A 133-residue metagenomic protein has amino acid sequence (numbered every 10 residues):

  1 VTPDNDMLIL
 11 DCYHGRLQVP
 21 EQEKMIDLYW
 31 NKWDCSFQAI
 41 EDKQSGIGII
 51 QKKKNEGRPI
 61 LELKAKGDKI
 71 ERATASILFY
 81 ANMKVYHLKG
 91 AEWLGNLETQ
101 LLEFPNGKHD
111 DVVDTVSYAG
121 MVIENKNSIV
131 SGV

Functional and structural regions predicted by a protein language model:
V1-T2, T115: Gly/Thr-rich phosphate-binding beta-strand-loop-beta motif of the actin/hexokinase/Hsp70
T2-F104: Mg2+-dependent endonuclease catalytic cores in nucleic-acid-processing enzymes, primarily RNase H-like
H14, S45, V113-S117, S128: Low-complexity, compositionally biased segments
K32-C35, V85, D110, N125-I129: Intrinsically disordered or highly flexible coil/loop and linker segments, enriched in small and charged/polar residues
L88-E92, V112-S117, S131-G132: Short coil/turn segments at secondary-structure boundaries
Q100, P105-I123: Charged alpha-helix within mobile-element recombinases
A119-V133: Acidic two-metal-ion nuclease catalytic site recognized across multiple nuclease folds, prominently DnaQ/RNase D-T
